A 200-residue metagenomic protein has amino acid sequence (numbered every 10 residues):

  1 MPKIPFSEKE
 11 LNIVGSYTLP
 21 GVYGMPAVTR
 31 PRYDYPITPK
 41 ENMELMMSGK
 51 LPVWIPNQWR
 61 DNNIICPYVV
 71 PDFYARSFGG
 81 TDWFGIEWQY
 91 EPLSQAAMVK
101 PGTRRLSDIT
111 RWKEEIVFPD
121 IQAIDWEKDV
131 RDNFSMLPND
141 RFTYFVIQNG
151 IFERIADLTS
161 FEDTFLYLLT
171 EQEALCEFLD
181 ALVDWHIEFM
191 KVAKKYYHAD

Functional and structural regions predicted by a protein language model:
M1-D200: Catalytic cores of TIM-barrel enzymes
